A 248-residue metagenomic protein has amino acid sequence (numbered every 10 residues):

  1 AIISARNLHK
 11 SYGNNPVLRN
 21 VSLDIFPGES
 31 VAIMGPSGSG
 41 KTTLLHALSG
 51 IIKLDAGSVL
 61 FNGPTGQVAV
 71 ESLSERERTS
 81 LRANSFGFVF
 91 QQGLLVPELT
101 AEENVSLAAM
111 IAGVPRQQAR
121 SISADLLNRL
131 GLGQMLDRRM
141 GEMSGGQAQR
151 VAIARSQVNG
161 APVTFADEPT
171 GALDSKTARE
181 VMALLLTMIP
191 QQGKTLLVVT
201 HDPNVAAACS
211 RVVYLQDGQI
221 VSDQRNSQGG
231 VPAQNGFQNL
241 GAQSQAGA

Functional and structural regions predicted by a protein language model:
M34-P36: The feature captures the beta-strand-to-loop junction immediately N-terminal to the Walker
S49: Helix-to-loop junction immediately C-terminal to a conserved catalytic motif
S58-S80: ABC ATPase NBD Q-loop/coupling interface
A83, R138, N159: Conserved signature/switch motifs of ABC ATPase nucleotide-binding domains
L99-A108: Short coil-to-helix segment of the ABC ATPase nucleotide-binding domain corresponding to the Q-loop/switch region
R139-M143, Q147-Q149: Conserved ABC ATPase signature
